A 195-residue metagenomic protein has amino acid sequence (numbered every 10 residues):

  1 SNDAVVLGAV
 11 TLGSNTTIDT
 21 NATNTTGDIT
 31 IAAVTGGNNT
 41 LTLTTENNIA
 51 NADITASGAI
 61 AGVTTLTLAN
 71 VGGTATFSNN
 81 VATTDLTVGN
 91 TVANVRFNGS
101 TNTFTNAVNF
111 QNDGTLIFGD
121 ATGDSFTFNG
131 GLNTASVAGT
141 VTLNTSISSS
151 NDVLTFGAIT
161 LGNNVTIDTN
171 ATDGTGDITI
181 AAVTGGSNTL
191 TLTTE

Functional and structural regions predicted by a protein language model:
S1-E195: Extracellular lectin-like interaction modules
